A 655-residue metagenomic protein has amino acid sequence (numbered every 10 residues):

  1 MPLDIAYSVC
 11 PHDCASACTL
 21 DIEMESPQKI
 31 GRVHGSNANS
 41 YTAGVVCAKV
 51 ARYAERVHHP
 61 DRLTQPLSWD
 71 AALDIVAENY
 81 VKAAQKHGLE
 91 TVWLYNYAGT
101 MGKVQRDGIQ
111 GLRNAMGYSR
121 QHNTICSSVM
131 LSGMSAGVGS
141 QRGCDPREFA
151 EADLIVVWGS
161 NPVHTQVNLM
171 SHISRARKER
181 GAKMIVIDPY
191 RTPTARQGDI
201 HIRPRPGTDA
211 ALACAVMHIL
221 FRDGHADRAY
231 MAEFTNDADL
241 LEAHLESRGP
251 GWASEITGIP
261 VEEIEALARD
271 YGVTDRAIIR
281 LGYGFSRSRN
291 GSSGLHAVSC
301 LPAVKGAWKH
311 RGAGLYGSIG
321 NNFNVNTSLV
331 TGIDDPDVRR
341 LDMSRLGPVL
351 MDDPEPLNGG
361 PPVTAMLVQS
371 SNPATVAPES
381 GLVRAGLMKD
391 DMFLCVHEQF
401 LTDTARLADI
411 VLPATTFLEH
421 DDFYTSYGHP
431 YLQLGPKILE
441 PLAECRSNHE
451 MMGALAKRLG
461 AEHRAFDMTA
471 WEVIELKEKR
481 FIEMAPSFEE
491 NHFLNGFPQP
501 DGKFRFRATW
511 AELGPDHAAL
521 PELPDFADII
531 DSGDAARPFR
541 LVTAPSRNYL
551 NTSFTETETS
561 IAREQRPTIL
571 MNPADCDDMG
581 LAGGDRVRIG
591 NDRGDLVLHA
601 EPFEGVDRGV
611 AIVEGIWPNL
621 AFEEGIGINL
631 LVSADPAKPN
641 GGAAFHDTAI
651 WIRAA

Functional and structural regions predicted by a protein language model:
M1-D223, D237, P260, Q369 (+2 more regions): N-terminal export/assembly segments and adjacent metallocofactor-ligating motifs of anaerobic energy-metabolism
V9, V383, K389-F393, E398-F400 (+1 more regions): Phosphate/diphosphate-binding loops
G31, D227-R228, I264, I278-I279 (+10 more regions): Acidic/polar loop patches that form or flank catalytic/metal-binding clefts of enzymes that bind anionic ligands
A72-V92, D145-L154, H244, E265-I278 (+1 more regions): Glycine-rich phosphate/diphosphate-binding loops that line cofactor/substrate pockets in enzymes
D107-S174, R180-I187, T194, A210-C214 (+3 more regions): Extended redox/cofactor-interaction regions of prokaryotic respiratory oxidoreductases
R196-P204, T415, Y431-P441: Short beta-alpha connecting loops at secondary-structure transitions that line or flank enzyme active sites
V216, F234-L350: Active-site phosphate/pyrophosphate-binding segments
L442-E490, T552, T559-I569, A574-A655: Long, contiguous, secondary-structure-rich segments that constitute the structural scaffold of globular domains
